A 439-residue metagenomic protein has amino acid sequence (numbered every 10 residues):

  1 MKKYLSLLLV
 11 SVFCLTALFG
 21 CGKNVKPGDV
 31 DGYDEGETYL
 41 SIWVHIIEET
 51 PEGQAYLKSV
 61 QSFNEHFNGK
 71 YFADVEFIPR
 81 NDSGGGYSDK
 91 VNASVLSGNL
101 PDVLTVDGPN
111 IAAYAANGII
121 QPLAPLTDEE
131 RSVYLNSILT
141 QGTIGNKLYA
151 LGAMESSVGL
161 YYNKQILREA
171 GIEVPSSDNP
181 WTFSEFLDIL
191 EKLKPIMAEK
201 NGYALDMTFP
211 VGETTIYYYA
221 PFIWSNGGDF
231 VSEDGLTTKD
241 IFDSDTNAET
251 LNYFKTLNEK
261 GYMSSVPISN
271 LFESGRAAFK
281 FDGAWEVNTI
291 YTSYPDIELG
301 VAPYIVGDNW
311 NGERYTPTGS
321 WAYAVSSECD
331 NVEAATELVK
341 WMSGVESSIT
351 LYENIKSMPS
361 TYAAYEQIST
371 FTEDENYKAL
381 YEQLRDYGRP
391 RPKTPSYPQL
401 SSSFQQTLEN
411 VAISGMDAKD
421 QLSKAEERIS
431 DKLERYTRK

Functional and structural regions predicted by a protein language model:
Y4-L7, F19-A113, D128-R131, P267 (+8 more regions): Conserved N-terminal structural module of periplasmic/extracytoplasmic solute-binding proteins
L9-A17: Bacterial N-terminal signal peptides
W43-H45, E52, S59-V60, I111 (+2 more regions): Extracytoplasmic/periplasmic substrate-binding proteins
V95-V106, I119-Q121, K200, S274-D282 (+1 more regions): Alpha-to-beta junction loops
V106-G159, S184, I189, A198-N201 (+5 more regions): Hinge/lid segment of periplasmic solute-binding proteins
Y114-I119, I138-S176, M207-G235, P317-V325 (+2 more regions): Periplasmic solute-binding protein
L187-K192, G228-D229, E233-S265: Glycine-centered hinge/linker elements that transmit conformational signals in sensory and ligand-binding systems
P295, A302, Y352-Q406, N410 (+1 more regions): Long, aromatic- and glycine/proline-rich binding clefts that accommodate carbohydrate-like moieties
